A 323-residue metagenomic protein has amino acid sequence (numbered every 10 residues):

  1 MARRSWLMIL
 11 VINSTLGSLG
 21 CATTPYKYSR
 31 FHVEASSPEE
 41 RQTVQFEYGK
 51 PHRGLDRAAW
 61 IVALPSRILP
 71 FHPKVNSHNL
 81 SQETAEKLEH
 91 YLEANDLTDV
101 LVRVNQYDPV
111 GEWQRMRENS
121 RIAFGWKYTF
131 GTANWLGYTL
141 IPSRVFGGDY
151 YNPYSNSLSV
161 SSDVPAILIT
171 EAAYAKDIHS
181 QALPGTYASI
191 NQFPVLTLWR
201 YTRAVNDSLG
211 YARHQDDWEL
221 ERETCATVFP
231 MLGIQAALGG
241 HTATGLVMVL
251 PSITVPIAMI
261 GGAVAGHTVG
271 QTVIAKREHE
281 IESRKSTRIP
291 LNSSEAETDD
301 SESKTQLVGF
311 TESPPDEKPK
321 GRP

Functional and structural regions predicted by a protein language model:
I9-S18: Bacterial N-terminal signal peptides
T24-P153: Auxiliary, metal-adjacent structural segments of Zn-dependent hydrolase domains
D96-Y107, P184-T186, Q215-T227: Surface-exposed patches in mature extracellular/periplasmic domains of secreted proteins
D163-L183: Active-site recognition of the HExxH zinc-binding catalytic motif
I178-T202: Post-HEXXH active-site segment of zinc metalloproteases
F193-T197, R213-P315, P323: Long, well-structured alpha-helical subdomains associated with metal-dependent extracellular/ecto-lumenal hydrolases
T197-R213: An active-site-proximal "capping" alpha-helix that borders the catalytic cofactor pocket
